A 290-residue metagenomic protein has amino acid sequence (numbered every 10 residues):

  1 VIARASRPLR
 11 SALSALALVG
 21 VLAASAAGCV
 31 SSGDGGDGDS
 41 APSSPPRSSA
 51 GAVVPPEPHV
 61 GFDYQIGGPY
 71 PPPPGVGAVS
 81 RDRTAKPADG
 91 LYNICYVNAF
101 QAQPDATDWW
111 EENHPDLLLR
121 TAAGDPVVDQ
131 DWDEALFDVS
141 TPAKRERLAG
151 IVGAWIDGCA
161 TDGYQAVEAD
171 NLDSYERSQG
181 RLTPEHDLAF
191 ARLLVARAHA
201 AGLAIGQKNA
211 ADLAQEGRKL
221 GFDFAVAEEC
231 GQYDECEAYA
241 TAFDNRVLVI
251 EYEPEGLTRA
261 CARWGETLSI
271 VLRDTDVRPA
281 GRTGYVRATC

Functional and structural regions predicted by a protein language model:
V1-G33: Secretory targeting and sorting signals
G38-C290: Glycan-processing catalytic domains of CAZymes
